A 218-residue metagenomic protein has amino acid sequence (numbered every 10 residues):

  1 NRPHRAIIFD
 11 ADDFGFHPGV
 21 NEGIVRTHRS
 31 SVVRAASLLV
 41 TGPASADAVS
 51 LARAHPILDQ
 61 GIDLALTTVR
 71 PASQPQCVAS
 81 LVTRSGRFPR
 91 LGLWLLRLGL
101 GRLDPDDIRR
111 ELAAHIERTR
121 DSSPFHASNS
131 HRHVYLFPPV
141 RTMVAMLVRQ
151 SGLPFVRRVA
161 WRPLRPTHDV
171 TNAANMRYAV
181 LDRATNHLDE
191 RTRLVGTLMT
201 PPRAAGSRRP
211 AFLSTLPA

Functional and structural regions predicted by a protein language model:
R2-V69: Active-site beta->alpha N-cap acidic-glycine motif
A6-H17, R97-R109: Active-site mouth loops of central-metabolism enzymes
I7-D12, R34-L38, Q60-L64, H126-S130 (+3 more regions): Hydrophobic faces of well-ordered beta-strands that scaffold small-molecule active sites in alpha/beta enzyme cores
F14-P18, L38-D47, T67-A72, R132-P139 (+2 more regions): Acidic-and-aromatic substrate-binding clefts and catalytic sites of carbohydrate-active enzymes
I24-S30, D47-D59, Q76, S80-G86 (+3 more regions): Acidic (Asp/Glu)-rich catalytic clusters
P71-D104: Active-site gating loops and adjacent loop-to-helix segments of metal-dependent hydrolytic enzymes
D104, R110-G196, P202-R203: Catalytic domains of cell-wall/extracellular-matrix polysaccharide-remodeling enzymes, centered on de-N-acetylation
A204-P217: A short, acidic, amphipathic alpha-helical segment used as a generic capping/interface helix at domain edges
